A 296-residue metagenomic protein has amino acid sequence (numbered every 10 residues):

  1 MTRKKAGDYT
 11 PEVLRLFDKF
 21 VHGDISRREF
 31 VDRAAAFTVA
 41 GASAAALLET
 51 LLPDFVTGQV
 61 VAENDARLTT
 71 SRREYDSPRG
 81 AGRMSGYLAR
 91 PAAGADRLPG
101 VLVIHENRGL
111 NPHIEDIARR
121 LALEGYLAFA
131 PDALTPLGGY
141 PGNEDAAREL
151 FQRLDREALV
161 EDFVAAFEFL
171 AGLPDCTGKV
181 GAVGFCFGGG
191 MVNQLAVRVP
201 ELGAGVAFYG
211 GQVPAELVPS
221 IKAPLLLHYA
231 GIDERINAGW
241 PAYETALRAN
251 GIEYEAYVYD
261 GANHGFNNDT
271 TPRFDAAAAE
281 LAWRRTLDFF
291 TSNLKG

Functional and structural regions predicted by a protein language model:
M1-E29: N-terminal secretory signal peptides
D18, R27-P53: N-terminal export signals
T57-G94: N-terminal cap/lid segment of alpha/beta-hydrolase-fold proteins
R97-E106: Short beta-strand element of the alpha/beta-hydrolase
R108, L134-E157, G265-T270: Cap/lid segment of the alpha/beta-hydrolase catalytic domain
E144-V183, N293-K295: Gly/Ser-rich "nucleophile elbow"/oxyanion-hole loop immediately N-terminal to the catalytic nucleophile in hydrolases
A165-K222: Primarily recognizes the serine-hydrolase "nucleophile elbow" in alpha/beta-hydrolase and SGNH/GDSL folds
L227-Y229: Short beta-strand/loop motif that positions the catalytic acidic residue of the alpha/beta-hydrolase fold
